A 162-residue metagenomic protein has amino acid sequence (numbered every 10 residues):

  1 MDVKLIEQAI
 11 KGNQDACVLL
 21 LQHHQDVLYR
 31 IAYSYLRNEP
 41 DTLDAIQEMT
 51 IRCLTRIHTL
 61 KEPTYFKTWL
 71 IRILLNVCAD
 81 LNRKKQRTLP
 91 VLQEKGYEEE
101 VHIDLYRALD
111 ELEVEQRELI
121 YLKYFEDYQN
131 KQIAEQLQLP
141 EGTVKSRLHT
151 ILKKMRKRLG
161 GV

Functional and structural regions predicted by a protein language model:
M1-D26, D110, K157-V162: N-terminal module of bacterial RNA polymerase sigma factors
D2, D80, K85-D110, Q129: Internal acidic/polar
I10-L19, Y29-E48, Q136, E141 (+1 more regions): Short, charged helix-capping/linker segments at alpha-helix termini
Q25, Y29, T50, E113 (+2 more regions): C-terminal flanking helix
R30, D44-I51, T55, T64-N76: Structural recognition of an alpha-helix C-terminal capping motif at a helix-to-coil junction
T55-E62, R72-V91: Arg/Lys-rich amphipathic alpha helix in sigma70-family domain 2
A79, K131, L137-V162: DNA-recognition helix of helix-turn-helix
L119-K123: A short pre-motif secondary-structure segment
